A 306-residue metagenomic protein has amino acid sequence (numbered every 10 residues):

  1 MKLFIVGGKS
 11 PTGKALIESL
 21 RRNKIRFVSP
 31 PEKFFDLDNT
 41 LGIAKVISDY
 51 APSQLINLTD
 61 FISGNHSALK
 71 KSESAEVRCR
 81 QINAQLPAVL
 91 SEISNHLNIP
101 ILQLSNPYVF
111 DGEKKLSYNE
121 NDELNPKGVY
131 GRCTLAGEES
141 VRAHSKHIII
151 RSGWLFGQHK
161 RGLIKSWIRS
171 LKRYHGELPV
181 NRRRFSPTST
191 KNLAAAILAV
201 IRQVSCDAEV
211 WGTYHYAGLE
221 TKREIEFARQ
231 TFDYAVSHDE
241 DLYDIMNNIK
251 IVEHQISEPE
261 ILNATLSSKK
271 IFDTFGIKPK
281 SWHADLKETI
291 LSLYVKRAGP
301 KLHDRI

Functional and structural regions predicted by a protein language model:
M1-R22: N-terminal Rossmann NAD(P)H-binding glycine-rich loop of SDR-like oxidoreductase domains
V6, P179-R184, G212-T221: Glycine-rich Rossmann NAD(P)(H)-binding loop
R21, F27-K45, D60: Adenosine-cofactor binding site in Rossmann-like domains, unifying the SAM/SAH pocket of S-adenosylmethionine-dependent
T40-A84: NAD(P)H-binding glycine-rich loop region in Rossmannoid oxidoreductase-like domains and their noncatalytic homologs
S72-L86, V109-I150, W154-G157: Catalytic helix-loop patch of NAD(P)-dependent Rossmann-fold dehydrogenases
E139-A199: NAD(P)-dependent short-chain dehydrogenase/reductase
A196-I197, Q203-I256, R297-L302: Mid/C-terminal beta-alpha module of Rossmann-like enzyme folds, strongest in SDR-family dehydrogenases/epimerases
F272, K280-I306: Amphipathic terminal alpha-helices
